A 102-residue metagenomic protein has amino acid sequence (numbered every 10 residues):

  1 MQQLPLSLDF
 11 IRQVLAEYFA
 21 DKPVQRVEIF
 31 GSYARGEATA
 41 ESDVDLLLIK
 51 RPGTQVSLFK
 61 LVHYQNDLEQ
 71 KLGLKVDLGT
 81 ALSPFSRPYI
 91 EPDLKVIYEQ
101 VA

Functional and structural regions predicted by a protein language model:
M1-E28, R35-A40, R51-A102: Catalytic core of pol beta-like nucleotidyltransferases
D43-I49: Short, aliphatic-rich beta-strand segments
